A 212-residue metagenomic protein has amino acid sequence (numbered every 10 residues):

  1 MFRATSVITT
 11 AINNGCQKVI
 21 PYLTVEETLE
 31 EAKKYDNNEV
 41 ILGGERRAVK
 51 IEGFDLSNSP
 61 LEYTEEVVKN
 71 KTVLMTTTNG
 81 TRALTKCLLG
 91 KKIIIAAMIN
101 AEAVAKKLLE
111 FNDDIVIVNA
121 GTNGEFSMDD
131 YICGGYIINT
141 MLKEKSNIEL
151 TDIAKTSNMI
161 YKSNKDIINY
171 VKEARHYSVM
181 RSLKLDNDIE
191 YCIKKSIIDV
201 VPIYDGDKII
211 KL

Functional and structural regions predicted by a protein language model:
M1-F2, Y22-V25, G44-R47, F54 (+7 more regions): Fold-independent oxyanion-binding glycine-rich loops and adjacent beta-strand/coil segments at enzyme active sites
M1-T10: Short acidic, Gly/Ser-rich segments with clustered Asp/Glu that frequently serve as metal-coordination loops in enzyme
A11-N13, Q17-E30, K34-R47: A short aromatic-anchored loop/beta-hairpin motif
L29-K33, I51-F54, A103-K107: Short, charged, surface-exposed secondary-structure boundary motifs
E39, T72, D114-V116: Residue-level preference for the first positions of well-ordered beta-strands
D55-T78, R82, K86-K92, K106 (+2 more regions): Long, charged alpha-helical interface segments
A97-D114, T122: Catalytic cores of nucleophile-dependent amide-cleaving enzymes
A120-D130: Phosphate/ribose-phosphate-bearing ligand recognition and processing surfaces, centered on ADP-ribose/NAD(+/P+) systems
